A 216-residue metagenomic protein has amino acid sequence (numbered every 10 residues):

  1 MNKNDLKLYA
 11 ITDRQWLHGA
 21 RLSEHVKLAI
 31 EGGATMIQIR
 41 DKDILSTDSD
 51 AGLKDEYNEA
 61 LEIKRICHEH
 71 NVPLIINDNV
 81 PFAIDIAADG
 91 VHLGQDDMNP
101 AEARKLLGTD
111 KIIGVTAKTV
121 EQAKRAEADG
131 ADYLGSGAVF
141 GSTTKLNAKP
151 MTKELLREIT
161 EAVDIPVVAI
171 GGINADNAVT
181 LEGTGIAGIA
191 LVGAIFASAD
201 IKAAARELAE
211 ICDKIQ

Functional and structural regions predicted by a protein language model:
M1-L93, D97, K105-Y133, E158 (+4 more regions): Conserved N-terminal beta1-alpha1 strand-loop-helix module at the mouth
P81, E154, A190: Active-site phosphate/pyrophosphate-handling residues
L93-A101, V139-A162: Flexible, gly/pro- and Lys/Arg-enriched active-site loops
S136, A169-I173, I189-G193: Glycine-rich beta-strand-to-loop/alpha-helix junction loops that act as flexible
T152, N177-T180: Short glycine/proline-centered loop/turn elements that form peptide/ligand docking sites
I186: Asp-centered catalytic/switch region of ABC-type ATPase nucleotide-binding domains
